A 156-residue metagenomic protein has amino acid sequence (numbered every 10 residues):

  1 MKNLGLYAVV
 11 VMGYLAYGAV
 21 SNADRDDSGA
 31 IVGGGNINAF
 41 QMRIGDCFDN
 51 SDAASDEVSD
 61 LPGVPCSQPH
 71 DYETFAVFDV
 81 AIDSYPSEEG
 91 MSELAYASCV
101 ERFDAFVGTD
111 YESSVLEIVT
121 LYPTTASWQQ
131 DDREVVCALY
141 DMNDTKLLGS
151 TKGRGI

Functional and structural regions predicted by a protein language model:
K2-V11, L15-I156: Primary mode marks residue(s) on the alpha4-beta5-alpha5 output face of response regulator receiver
